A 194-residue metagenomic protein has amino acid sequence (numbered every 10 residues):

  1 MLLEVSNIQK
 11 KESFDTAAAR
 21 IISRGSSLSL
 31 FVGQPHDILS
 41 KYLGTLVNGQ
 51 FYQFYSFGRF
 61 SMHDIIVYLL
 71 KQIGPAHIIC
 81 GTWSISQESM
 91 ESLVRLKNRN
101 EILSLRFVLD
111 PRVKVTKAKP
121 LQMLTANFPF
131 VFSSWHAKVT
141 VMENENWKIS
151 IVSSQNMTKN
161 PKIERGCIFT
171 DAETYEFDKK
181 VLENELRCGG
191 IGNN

Functional and structural regions predicted by a protein language model:
M1-N194: PLD/PLD-like phosphodiesterase catalytic module centered on the HKD motif
